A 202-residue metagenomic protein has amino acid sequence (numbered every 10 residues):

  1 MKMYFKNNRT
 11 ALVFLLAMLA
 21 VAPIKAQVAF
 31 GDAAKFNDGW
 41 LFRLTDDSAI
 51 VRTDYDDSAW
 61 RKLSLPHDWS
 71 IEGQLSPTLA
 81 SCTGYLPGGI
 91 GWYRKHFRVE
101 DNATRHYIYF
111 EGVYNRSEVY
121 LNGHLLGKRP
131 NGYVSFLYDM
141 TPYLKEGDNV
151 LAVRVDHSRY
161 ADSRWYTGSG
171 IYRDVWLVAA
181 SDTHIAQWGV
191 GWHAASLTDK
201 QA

Functional and structural regions predicted by a protein language model:
K2-V13: Bacterial N-terminal signal peptides that target proteins for export
A11-A22: Bacterial N-terminal signal peptides
A26-P77, V150-R154, S158, G170 (+1 more regions): Accessory carbohydrate-binding/adhesion or oligomerization-edge regions at the termini of glycan-active proteins
A34-F36, R43-D46, T83, G88-A195: Accessory beta-strand-rich segments of carbohydrate-active enzymes
L79-S81: P-loop NTPase nucleotide-binding module
S196-A202: Contiguous beta-strand segments within globular domains
